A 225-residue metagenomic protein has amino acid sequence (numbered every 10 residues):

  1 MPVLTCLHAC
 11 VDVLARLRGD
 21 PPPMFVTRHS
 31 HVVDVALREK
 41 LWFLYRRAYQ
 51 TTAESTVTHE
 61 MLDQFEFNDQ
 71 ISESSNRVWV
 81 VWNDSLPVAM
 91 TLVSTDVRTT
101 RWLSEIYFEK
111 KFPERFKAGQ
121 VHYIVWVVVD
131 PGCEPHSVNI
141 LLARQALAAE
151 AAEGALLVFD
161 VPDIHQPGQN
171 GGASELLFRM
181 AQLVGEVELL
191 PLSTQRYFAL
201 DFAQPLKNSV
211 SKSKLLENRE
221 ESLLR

Functional and structural regions predicted by a protein language model:
P2-V33, A151-R225: Terminal substrate-recognition subdomain of acyl/acetyltransferases
L14-E66, V78, P87-V88: Short amphipathic alpha-helix that is part of the acyltransferase structural core
K40, L62-E66, V138-A146, G172-M180: Well-ordered, non-membrane alpha-helical segments in soluble/globular domains
E66-V80, D96-R101: A short helix-loop-beta-strand connector motif used in the catalytic cores of GNAT acetyltransferases and, in some
V80, L86-T95: Conserved beta-strand in the GNAT
V81-D84, L200-F202: Active-site beta-strand termini and strand-to-loop segments that position acidic
L92-W126: Conserved acyl-donor/pantetheine-binding loop and adjacent beta-alpha core of acyl/acetyltransferases and related
I124-V129, E134-A149: Conserved acetyl-CoA-binding loop-helix of GNAT-fold acetyltransferases
